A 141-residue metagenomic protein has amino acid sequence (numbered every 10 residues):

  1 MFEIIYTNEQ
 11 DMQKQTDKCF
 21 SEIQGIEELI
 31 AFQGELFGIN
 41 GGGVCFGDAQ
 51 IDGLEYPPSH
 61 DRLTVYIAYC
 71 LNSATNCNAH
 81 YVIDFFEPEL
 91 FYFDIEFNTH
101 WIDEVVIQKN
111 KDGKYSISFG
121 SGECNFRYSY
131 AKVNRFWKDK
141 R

Functional and structural regions predicted by a protein language model:
M1-R141: Surface-exposed, interaction-prone regions used to assemble/regulate multi-protein complexes
